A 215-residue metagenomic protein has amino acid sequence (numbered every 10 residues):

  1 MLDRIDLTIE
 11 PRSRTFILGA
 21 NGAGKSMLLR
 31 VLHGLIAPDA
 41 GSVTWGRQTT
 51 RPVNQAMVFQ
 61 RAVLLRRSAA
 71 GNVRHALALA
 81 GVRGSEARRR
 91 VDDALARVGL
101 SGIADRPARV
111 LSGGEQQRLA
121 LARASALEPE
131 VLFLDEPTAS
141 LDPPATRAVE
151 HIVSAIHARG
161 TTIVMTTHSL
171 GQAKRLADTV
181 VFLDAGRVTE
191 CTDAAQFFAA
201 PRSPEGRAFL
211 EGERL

Functional and structural regions predicted by a protein language model:
H33: Helix-to-loop junction immediately C-terminal to a conserved catalytic motif
S85-I103: Conserved ABC ATPase "signature" region
P107-L111, E115: Conserved ABC ATPase signature
L132-D135: Catalytic Walker B motif of ABC-type/P-loop ATPase nucleotide-binding domains
P143-A145: Helix N-cap at the start of a conserved alpha-helix in ABC-type nucleotide-binding domains
T167-H168: H-loop/switch region of ABC-family ATPase nucleotide-binding domains
